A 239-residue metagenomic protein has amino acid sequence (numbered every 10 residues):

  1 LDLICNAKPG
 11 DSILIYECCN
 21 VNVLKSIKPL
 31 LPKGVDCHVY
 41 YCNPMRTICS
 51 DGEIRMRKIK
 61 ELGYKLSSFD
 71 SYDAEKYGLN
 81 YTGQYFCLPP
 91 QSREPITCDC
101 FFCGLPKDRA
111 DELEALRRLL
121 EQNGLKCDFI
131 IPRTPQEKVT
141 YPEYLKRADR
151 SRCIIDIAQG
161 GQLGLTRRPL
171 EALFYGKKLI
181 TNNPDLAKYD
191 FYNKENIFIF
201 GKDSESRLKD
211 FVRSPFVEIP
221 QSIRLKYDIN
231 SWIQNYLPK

Functional and structural regions predicted by a protein language model:
L1-I4, C49-D51: Active-site donor-binding segments of glycosyltransferases and PAPS-dependent sulfotransferases
D2-V21: Short N-terminal targeting/anchoring amphipathic segment
N6, K58-I59, K146-R147: Structural alpha-helical scaffold elements that stabilize or flank donor/cofactor-binding regions in carbohydrate
P9, L62, D149-R150: Alpha-helix C-terminal capping/helix-to-coil transition sites in glycosyltransferase folds
D11-L14, D36, K65, C153 (+1 more regions): Structural motif
I15-V23, M45-S50, P135-V139, Q162-L165: Acidic-and-aromatic substrate-binding clefts and catalytic sites of carbohydrate-active enzymes
C19-E121: Catalytic core of nucleotide-activated saccharide and alditol-phosphate transferases
G124-I233: Donor nucleotide-activated moiety binding/catalytic core segment of transferases that use nucleotide-activated donors
